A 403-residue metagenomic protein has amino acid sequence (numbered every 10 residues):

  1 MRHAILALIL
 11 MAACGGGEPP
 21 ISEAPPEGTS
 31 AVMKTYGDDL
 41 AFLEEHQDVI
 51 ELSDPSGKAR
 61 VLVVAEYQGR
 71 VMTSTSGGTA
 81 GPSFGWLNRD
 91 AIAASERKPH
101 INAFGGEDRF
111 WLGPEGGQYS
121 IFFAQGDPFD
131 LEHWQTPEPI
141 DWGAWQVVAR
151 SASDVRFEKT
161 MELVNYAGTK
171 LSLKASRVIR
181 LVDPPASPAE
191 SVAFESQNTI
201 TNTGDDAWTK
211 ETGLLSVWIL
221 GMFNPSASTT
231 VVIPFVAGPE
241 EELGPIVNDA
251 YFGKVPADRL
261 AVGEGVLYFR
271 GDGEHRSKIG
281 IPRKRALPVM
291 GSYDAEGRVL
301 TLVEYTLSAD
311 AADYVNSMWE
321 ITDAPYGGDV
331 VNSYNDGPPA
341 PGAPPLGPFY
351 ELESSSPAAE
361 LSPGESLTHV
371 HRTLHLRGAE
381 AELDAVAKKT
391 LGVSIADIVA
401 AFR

Functional and structural regions predicted by a protein language model:
M1-A7: Sec-dependent signal peptide recognition, specifically the positively charged N-region followed immediately by
M11-A13: C-terminal motif of bacterial Sec signal peptides marking the signal peptidase cleavage site
G16-E195, T199, T203-R403: Surface-exposed acidic/polar loop and edge beta-strand patches at domain peripheries
